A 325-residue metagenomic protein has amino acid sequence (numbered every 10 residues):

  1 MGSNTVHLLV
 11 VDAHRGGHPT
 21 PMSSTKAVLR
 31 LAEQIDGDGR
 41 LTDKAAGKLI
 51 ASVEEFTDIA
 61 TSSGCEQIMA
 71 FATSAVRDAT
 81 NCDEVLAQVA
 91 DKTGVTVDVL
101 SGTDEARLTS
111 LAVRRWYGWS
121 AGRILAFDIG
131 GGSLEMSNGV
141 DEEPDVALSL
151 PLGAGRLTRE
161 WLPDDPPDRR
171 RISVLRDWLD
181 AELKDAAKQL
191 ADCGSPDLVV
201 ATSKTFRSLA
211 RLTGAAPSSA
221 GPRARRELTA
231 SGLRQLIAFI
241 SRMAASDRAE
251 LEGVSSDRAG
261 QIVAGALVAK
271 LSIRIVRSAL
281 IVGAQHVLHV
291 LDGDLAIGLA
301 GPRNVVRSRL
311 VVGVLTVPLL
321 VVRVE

Functional and structural regions predicted by a protein language model:
M1-S3, A121, G131, G194: A generic fold-level signal
M1-T20: N-terminal basic/disordered segments at the start of proteins
T5-H7, S133, F206: Structural motif
V10, L29, Q34-C65, T73-R123 (+2 more regions): Helical "lid/coupling" subdomains associated with nucleotide-phosphate turnover
G17-K26, R30: N-terminal glycine-rich anion-binding loops that anchor highly charged ligand groups
A70: Dinucleotide-binding Rossmann-like beta1-alpha1 core, especially the glycine-rich loop that anchors the ADP
R123-S133, S137: A generic, well-ordered mixed alpha/beta core segment in the N-terminal half of proteins
I281-E325: N-terminal low-complexity segments that are often proline-rich with Ser/Thr-Pro
